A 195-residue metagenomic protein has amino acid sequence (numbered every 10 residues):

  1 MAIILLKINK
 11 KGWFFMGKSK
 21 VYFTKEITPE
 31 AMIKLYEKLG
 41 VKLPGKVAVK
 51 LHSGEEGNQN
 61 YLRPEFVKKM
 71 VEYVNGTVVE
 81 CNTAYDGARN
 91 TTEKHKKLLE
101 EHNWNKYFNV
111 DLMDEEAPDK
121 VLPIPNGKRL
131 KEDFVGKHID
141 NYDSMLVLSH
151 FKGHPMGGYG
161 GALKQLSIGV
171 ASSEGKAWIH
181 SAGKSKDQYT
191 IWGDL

Functional and structural regions predicted by a protein language model:
I3-I4, K11-L195: N-terminal and secondary-structure boundary signal
